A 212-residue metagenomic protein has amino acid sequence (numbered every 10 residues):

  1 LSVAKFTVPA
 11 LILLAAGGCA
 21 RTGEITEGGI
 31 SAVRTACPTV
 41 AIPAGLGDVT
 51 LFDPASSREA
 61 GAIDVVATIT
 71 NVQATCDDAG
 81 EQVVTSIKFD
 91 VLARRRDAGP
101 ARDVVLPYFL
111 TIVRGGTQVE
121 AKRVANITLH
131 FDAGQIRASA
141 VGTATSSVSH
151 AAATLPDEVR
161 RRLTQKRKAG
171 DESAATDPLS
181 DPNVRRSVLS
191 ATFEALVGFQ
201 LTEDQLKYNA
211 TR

Functional and structural regions predicted by a protein language model:
L1-V8: Bacterial N-terminal signal peptides that target proteins for export
A15-G18: C-terminal motif of bacterial Sec signal peptides marking the signal peptidase cleavage site
A20-G23: Bacterial signal peptide processing site
G28-A55: Post-signal peptide N-terminal segment of mature Sec-exported envelope proteins
R58-V83: Low-complexity, acidic Ser/Thr/Pro/Gly-rich terminal tails and inter-domain linkers that flank the onset of structured
A79-R123: Mid-length scaffold segments of soluble, non-membrane domains
V105-L155: An exposed acidic His-Trp-rich patch
T143-D204: Intrinsically disordered, low-complexity, charge-dense segments enriched in Lys/Arg and Glu/Asp interspersed
